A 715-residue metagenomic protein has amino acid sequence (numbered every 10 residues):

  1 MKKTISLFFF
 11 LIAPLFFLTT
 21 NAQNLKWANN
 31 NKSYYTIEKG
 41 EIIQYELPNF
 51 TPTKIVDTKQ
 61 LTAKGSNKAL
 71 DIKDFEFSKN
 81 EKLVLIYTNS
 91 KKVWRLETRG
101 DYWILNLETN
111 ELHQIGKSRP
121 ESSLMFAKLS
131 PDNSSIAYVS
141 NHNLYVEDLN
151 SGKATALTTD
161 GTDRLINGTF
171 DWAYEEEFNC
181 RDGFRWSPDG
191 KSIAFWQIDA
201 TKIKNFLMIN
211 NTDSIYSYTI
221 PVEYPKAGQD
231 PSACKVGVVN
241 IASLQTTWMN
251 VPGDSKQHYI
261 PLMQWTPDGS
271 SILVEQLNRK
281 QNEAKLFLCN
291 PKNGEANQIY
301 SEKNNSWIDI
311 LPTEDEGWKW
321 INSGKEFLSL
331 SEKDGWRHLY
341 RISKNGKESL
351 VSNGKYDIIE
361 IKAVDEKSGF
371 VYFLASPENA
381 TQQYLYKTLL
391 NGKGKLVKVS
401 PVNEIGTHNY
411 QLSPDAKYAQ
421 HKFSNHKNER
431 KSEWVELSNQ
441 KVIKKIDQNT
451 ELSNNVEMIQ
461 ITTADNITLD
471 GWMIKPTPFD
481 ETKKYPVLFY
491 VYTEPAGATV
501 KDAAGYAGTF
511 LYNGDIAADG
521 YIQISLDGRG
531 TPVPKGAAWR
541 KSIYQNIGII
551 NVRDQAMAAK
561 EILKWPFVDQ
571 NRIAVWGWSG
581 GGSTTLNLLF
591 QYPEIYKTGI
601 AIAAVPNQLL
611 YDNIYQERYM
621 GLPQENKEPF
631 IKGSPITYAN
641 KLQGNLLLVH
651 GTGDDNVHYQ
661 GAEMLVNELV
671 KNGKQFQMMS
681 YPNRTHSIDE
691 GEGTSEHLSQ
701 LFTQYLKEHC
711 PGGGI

Functional and structural regions predicted by a protein language model:
M1-T4: Positively charged n-region of N-terminal signal peptides that target proteins for export
S6-L7, V533: General helical structural elements
F8-F16: Bacterial N-terminal signal peptides
L11-I12, N21-N409, P414-Y418, K427-N428 (+1 more regions): Beta-propeller folds
L18-N21, G651: Intrinsic disorder/low-complexity signature
N205, L262, G269, P401 (+1 more regions): Serine-hydrolase catalytic core recognition
